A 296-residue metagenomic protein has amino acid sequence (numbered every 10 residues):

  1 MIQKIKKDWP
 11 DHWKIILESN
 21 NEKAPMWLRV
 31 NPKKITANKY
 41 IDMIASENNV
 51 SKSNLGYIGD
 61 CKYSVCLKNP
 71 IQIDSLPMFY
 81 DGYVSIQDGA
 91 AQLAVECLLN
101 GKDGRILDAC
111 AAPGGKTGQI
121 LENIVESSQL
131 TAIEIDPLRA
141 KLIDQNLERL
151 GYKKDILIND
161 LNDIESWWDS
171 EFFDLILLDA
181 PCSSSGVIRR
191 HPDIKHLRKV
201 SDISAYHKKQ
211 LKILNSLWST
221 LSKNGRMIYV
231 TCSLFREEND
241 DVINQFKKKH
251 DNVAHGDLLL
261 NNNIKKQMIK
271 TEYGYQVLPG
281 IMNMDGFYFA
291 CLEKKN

Functional and structural regions predicted by a protein language model:
M1-N296: S-adenosylmethionine
